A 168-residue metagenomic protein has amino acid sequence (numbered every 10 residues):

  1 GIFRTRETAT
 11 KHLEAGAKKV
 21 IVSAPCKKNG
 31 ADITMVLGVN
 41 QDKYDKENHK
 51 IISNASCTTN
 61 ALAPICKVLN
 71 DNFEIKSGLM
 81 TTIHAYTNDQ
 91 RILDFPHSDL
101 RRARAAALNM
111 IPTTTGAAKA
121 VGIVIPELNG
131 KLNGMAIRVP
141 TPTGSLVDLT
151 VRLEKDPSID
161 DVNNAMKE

Functional and structural regions predicted by a protein language model:
G1-A103: N-terminal Rossmann-like NAD(P) cofactor-binding subdomain of oxidoreductases, focused on the glycine-rich
E47, P64-E168: Active-site-lining helix/loop region of Rossmann-like oxidoreductase modules
